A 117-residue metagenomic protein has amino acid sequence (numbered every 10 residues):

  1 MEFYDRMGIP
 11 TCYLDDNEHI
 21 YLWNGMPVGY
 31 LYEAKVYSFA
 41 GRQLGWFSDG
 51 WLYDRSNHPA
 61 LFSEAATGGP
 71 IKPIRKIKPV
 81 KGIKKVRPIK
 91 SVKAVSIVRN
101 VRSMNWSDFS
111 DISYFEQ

Functional and structural regions predicted by a protein language model:
M1-I9, D49-Q117: Long terminal segments
M1-P27: N-terminal leader/targeting segments and the first structural element of proteins
D15, L31, V95-I97: Generic hydrophobic-segment detector
H19-I20, V36, L52: Hydrophobic residues embedded in beta-strands of well-ordered beta-sheets
M26, R42, S56-P59: Non-catalytic accessory regions
